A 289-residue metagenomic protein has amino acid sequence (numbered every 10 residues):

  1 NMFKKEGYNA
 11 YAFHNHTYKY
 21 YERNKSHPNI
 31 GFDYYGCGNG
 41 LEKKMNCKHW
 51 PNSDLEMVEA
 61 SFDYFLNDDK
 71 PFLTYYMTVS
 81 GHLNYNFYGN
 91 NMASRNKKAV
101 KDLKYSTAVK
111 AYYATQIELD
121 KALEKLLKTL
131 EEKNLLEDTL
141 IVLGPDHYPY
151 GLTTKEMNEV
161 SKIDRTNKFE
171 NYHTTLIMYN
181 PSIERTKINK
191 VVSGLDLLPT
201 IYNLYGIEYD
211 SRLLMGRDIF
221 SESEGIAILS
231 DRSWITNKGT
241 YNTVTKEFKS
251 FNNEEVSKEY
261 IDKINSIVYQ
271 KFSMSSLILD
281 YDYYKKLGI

Functional and structural regions predicted by a protein language model:
N1-I289: Solvent-exposed soluble domains appended to multi-pass membrane proteins
